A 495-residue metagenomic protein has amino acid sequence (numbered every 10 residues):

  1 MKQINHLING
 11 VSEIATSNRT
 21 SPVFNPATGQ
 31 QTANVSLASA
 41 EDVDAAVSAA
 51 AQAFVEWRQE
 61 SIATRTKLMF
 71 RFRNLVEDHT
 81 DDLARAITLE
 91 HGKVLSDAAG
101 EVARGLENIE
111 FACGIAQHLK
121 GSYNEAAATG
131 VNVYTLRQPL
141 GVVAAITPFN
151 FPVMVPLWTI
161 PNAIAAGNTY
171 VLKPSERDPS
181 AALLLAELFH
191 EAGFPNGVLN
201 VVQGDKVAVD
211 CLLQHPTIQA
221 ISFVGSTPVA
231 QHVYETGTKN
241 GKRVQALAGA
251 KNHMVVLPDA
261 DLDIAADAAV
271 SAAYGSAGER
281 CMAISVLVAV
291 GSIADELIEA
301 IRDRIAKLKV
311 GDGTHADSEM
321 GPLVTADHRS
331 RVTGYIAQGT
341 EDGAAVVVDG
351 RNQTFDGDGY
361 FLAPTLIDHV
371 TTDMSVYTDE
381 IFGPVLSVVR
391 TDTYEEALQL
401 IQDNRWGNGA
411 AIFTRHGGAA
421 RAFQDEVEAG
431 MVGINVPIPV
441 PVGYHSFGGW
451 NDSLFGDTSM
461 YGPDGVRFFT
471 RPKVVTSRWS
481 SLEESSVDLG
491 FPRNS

Functional and structural regions predicted by a protein language model:
M1-A27, R351: Hydrophobic face of amphipathic alpha-helices that form TPR/SEL1-like repeat modules and related alpha-solenoid
T28-N34, I218, V255, K309 (+3 more regions): Conserved C-terminal structural/oligomerization subdomain of aldehyde/semialdehyde dehydrogenase
G29, R65, I87, I109 (+10 more regions): Residue-level signal for inorganic ion chemistry
T32-A38, A53-Q59, A145, M254-L257 (+5 more regions): Short, well-ordered beta-strand elements within core beta-sheets of diverse protein domains
T32-L119, G130: Glycine-rich loop-to-alpha-helix module at the N-terminal edge of alpha/beta enzyme cores
F54, R58, R73-T80, A84 (+18 more regions): Structural signal for hydrophobic packing residues in well-ordered secondary-structure cores of soluble enzyme domains
G121-I264, T391, G456: Rossmann-like NAD(P) dinucleotide-binding subdomain of oxidoreductase/dehydrogenase enzymes
P228-T371, I434, L482-S485, G490-S495: ALDH superfamily catalytic-core signature
